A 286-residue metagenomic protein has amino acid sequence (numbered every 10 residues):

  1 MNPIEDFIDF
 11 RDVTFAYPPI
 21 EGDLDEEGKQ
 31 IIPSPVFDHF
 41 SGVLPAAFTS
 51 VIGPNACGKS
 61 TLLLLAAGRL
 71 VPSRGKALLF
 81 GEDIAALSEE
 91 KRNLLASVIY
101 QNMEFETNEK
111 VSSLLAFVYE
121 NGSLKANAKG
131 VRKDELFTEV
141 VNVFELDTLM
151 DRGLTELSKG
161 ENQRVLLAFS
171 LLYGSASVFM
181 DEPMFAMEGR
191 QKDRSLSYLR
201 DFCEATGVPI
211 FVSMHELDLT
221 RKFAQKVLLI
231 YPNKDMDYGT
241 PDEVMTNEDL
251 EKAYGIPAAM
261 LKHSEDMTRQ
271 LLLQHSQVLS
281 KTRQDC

Functional and structural regions predicted by a protein language model:
G28, N247-E248, A253-C286: ABC ATPase nucleotide-binding domains
I52-P54: The feature captures the beta-strand-to-loop junction immediately N-terminal to the Walker
A67: Helix-to-loop junction immediately C-terminal to a conserved catalytic motif
G75-D83, R92: Conserved ABC transporter NBD signature motif
E109-L124: Q-loop/switch helix immediately C-terminal to the Walker
V131-L149, L171-G174, F179: Conserved ABC ATPase "signature" region
G153-L157: Conserved ABC ATPase signature
M214-H215: H-loop/switch region of ABC-family ATPase nucleotide-binding domains
